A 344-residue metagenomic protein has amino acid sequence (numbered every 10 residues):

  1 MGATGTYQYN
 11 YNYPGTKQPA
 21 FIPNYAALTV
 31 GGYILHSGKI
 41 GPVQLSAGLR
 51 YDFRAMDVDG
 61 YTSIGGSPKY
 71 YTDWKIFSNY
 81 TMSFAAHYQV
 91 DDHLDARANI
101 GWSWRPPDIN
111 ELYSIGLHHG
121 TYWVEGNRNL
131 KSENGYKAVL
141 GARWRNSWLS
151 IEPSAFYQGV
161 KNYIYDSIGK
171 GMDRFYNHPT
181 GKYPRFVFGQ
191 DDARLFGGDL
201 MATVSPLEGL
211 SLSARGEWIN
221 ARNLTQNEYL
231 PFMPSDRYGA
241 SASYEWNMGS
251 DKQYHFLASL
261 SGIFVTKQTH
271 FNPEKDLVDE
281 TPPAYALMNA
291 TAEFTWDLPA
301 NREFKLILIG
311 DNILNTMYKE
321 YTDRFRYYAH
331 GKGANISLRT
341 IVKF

Functional and structural regions predicted by a protein language model:
M1-S67, Y71-S83, H87-Q89, G101 (+3 more regions): Face-selective signature of the C-terminal outer-membrane beta-barrel domain
G5-Y11, I40-P42, Y51-D57, I100-P106 (+8 more regions): Transmembrane beta-strands of outer-membrane beta-barrel pores
G15-N24, I64-D73, W123-R128, Y183-F188 (+4 more regions): Extracellular loop and loop/strand-boundary signature of outer-membrane beta-barrel proteins
G32-G38, L49, F84-Y88, L140-N146 (+8 more regions): Residues on the lipid-exposed face of transmembrane beta-strands in outer-membrane beta-barrel proteins
K39-P42, H93, W148, L207-G209 (+2 more regions): Short loop/turn motifs that connect adjacent beta-strands in outer-membrane beta-barrel proteins
Y71-Q89, H93-D95, W102-V160, G171 (+2 more regions): Outer-membrane beta-barrel signature, preferentially recognizing the C-terminal barrel domain of Gram-negative
W104-R105, G159-K161, F264-N272, F294-F344: C-terminal beta-signal and adjacent terminal beta-strands/loops of Gram-negative outer-membrane beta-barrel proteins
F156-V160, H178-Q268: Gram-negative outer-membrane beta-barrel transporters
